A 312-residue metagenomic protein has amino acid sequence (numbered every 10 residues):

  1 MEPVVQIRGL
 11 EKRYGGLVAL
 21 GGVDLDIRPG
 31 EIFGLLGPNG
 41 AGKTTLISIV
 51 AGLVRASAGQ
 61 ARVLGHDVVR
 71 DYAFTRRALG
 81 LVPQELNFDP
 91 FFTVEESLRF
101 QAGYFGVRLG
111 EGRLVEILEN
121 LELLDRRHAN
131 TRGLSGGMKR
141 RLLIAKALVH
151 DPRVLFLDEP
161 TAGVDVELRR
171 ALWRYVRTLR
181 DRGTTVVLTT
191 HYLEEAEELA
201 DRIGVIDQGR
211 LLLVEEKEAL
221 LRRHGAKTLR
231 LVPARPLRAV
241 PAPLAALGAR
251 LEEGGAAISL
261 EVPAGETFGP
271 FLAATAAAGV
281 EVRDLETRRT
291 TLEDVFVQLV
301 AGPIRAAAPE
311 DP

Functional and structural regions predicted by a protein language model:
A51: Helix-to-loop junction immediately C-terminal to a conserved catalytic motif
R99, G103-R126: Conserved ABC ATPase "signature" region
N130-L134: Conserved ABC ATPase signature
D151: Conserved catalytic motifs of ABC-family nucleotide-binding domains
L155-D158: Catalytic Walker B motif of ABC-type/P-loop ATPase nucleotide-binding domains
W173-P263: ABC transporter nucleotide-binding domain
